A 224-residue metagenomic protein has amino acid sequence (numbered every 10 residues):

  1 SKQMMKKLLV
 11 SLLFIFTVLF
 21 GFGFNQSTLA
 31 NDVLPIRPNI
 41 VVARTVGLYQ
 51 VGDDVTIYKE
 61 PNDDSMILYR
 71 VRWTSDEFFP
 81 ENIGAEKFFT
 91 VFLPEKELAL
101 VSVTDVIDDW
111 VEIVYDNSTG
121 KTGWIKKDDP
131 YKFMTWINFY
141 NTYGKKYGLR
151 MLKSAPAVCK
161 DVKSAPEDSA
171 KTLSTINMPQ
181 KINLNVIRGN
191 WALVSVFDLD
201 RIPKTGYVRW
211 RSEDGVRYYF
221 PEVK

Functional and structural regions predicted by a protein language model:
M4-L12: Bacterial N-terminal signal peptides that target proteins for export
L12-G21: Bacterial N-terminal signal peptides
G21-A30: Boundary at the C-terminal end of the N-terminal hydrophobic targeting segment
L29-S75, P80-M151, S195-K224: Boundary regions of SH3-family modules and the immediately adjacent low-complexity/disordered segments in eukaryotic
S75-E95, K160-M178, N183-V186: SH3/SH3-like (including bacterial SH3b) beta-barrel domains that bind proline-rich motifs or cell-wall ligands
V106-D109, P156-A157, I187-N190: A short, compositionally biased
N141-L173: Extracytoplasmic/periplasm-facing segments of secreted or lipoprotein envelope proteins
S174-Y207: C-terminal structured interaction module
